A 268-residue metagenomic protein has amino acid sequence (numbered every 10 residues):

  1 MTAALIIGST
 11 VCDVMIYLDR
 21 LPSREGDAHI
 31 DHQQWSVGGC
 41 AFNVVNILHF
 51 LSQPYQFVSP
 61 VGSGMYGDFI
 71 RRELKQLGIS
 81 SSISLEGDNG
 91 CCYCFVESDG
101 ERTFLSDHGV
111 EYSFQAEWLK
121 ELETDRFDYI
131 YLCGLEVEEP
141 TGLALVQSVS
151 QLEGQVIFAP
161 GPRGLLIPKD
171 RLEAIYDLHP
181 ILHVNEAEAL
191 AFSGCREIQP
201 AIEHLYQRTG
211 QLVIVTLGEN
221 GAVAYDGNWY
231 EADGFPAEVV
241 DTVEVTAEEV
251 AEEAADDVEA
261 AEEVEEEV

Functional and structural regions predicted by a protein language model:
M1-P60, M65-F69, D233, V239-T242 (+1 more regions): Glycine-rich phosphate/adenosyl-contacting loop at the front of the ribokinase-like
M1-T10, Q56, R71-S84, E97-A247 (+1 more regions): Ribokinase/PfkB-type carbohydrate-kinase core domain
E25, G62, G90, G109 (+1 more regions): Glycine-centered flexibility motif
V44, N89-C92, Q211: Residue-level marker for the onset of beta-strands and adjacent loop->beta junctions in well-ordered domains
P60, G90-V96, L105: Catalytic-core segment of enzymes that process non-peptidic bonds
G67-D68, C92-Y93, P168: Short Asp/Glu-rich motifs
